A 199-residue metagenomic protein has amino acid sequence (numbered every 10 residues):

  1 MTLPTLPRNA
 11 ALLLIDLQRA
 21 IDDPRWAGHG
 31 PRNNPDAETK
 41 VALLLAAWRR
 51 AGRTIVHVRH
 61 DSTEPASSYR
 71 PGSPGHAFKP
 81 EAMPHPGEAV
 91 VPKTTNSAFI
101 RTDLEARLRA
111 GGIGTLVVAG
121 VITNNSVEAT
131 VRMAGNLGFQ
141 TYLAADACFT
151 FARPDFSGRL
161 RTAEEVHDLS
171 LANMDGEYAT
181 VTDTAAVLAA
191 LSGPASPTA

Functional and structural regions predicted by a protein language model:
M1-A11, T39, L43-A46, R50 (+1 more regions): Active-site-adjacent betaalpha module
L12-L17: N-terminal nucleotide-binding beta1-loop-alpha1 segment
Q18-P24: Short acidic, Gly/Ser-rich segments with clustered Asp/Glu that frequently serve as metal-coordination loops in enzyme
A20, T63, T150: Active-site loop signature of alpha/beta-hydrolase-fold enzymes
W26-N34, A66-Y69, G158-L160: Short glycine-enriched, charge-decorated loop/helix-capping segments at active-site entrances that position
A37-E38, H60: N-terminal short leaders/motifs
A47-T63: Von Willebrand factor
